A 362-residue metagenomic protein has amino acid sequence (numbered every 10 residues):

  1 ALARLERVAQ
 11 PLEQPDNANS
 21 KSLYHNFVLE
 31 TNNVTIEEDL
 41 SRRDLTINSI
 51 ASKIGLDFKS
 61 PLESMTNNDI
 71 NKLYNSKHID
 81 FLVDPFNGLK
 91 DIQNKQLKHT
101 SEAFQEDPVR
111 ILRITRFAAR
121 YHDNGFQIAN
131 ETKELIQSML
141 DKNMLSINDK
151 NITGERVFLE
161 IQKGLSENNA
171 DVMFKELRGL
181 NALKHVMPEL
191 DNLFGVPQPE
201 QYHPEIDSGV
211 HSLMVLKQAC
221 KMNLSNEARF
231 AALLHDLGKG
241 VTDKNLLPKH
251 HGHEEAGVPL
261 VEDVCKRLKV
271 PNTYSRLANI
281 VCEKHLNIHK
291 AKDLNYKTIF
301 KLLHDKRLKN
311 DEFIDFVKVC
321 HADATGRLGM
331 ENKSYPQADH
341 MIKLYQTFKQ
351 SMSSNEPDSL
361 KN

Functional and structural regions predicted by a protein language model:
A1-N362: Catalytic cores of the polymerase beta-like nucleotidyltransferase superfamily and closely associated nucleotide
